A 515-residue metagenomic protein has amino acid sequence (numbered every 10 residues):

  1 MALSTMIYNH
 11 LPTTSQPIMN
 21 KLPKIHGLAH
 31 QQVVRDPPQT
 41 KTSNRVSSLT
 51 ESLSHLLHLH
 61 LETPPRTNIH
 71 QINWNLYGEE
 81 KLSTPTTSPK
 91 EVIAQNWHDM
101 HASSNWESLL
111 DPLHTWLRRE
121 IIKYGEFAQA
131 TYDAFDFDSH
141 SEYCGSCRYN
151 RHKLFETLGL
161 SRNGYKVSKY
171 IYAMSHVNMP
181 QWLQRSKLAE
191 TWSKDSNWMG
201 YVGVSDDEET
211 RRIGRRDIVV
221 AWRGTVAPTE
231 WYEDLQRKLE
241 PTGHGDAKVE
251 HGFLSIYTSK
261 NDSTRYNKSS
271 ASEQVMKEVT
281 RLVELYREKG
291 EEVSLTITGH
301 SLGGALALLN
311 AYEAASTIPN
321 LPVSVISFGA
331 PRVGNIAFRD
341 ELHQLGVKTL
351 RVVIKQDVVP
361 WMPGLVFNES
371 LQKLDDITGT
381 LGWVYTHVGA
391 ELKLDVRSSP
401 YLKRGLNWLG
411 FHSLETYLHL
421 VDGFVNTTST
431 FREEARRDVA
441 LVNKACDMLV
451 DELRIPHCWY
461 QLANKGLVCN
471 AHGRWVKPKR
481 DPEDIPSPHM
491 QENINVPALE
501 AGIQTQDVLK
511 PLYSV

Functional and structural regions predicted by a protein language model:
A2-T210: N-terminal low-complexity, Ser/Thr- and acidic-residue-enriched intrinsically disordered segments
A2-T5, I25, T84-S88, A94 (+5 more regions): Alpha/beta hydrolase fold serine-hydrolase catalytic domain that processes acyl esters and thioesters
A128-T131, N310, A314: Short alpha-helical scaffold segments that flank and stabilize functional sites
G299-G303, A307: Gly/Ala-rich beta-loop-alpha elbow adjacent to hydrolase catalytic centers
